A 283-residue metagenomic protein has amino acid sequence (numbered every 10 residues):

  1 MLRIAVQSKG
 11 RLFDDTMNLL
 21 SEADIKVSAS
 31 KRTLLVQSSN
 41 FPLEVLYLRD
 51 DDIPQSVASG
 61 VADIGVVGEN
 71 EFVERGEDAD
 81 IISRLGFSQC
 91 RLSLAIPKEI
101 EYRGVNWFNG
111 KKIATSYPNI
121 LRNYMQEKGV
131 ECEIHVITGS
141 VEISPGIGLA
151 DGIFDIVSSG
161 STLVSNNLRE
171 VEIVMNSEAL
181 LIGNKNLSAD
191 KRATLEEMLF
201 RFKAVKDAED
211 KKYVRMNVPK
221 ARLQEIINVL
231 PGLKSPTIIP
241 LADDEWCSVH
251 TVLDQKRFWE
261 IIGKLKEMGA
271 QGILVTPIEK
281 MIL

Functional and structural regions predicted by a protein language model:
M1-L43, E69-D80, L85-R91, E99-L283: Small-molecule-sensing regulatory modules
Q37-Q55: Active-site-flanking structural segment that lines cofactor/substrate pockets
D51-S56, V61-D78: Pocket-flanking alpha-helical
